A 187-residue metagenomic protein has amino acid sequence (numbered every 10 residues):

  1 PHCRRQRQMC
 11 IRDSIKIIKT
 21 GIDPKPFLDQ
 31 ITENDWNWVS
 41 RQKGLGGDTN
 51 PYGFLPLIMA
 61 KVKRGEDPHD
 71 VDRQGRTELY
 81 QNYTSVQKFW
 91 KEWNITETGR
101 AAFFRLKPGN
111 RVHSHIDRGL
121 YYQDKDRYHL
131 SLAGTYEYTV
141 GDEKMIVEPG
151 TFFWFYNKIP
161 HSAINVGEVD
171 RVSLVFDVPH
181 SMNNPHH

Functional and structural regions predicted by a protein language model:
P1-I11: Single conserved hydrophobic/aromatic residue that forms the stacking wall/gate of nucleotide- or nucleobase-binding
R12-W93: Non-heme Fe(II)/2-oxoglutarate
F89-V112: A short glycine-rich, His/Asp/Glu-containing loop-to-beta-strand
R105, L120-E137: Short, conserved beta-strand element in jelly-roll/cupin
R111-G119: Histidine-centered catalytic micro-motifs
H113, H129-P149: A short beta-strand-loop-beta hairpin characteristic of the jelly-roll/cupin
S114-H115, Y138-T139, F155, P160-E168: Short beta-strand His + acidic residue motifs that chelate non-heme Fe in jelly-roll/DSBH and cupin folds
D126-S131, F152-W154, E168-H186: A short hydrophobic beta-strand segment most commonly corresponding to one strand of the jelly-roll/cupin
